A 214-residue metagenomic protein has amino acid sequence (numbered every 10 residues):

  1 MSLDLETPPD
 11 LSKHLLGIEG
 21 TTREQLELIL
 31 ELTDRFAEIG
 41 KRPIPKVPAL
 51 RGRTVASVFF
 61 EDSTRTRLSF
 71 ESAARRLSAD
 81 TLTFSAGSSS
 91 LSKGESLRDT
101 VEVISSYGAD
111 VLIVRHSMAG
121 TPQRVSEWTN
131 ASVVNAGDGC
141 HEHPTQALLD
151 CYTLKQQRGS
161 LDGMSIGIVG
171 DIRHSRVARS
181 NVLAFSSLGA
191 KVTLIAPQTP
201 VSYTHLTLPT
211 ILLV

Functional and structural regions predicted by a protein language model:
S2-L68, S72: Positively charged, low-complexity intrinsically disordered leader regions
T21, L32-I39, L77, Y107 (+2 more regions): Change "in soluble alpha/beta enzymes" to "in soluble alpha/beta proteins
I44-K155: Phosphate/diphosphate ligand-binding glycine-rich loop within oxidoreductases
R51, C151-V177: Glycine-rich NAD(P)-binding loop of Rossmann-like domains
G170-A196: Conserved anion/nucleotide-ligand pocket segment
P197-V201: Active-site rim beta-loop-alpha module in soluble metabolic enzymes
T204-T210: Conserved small/polar residues in nucleotide/adenosyl-binding loops
